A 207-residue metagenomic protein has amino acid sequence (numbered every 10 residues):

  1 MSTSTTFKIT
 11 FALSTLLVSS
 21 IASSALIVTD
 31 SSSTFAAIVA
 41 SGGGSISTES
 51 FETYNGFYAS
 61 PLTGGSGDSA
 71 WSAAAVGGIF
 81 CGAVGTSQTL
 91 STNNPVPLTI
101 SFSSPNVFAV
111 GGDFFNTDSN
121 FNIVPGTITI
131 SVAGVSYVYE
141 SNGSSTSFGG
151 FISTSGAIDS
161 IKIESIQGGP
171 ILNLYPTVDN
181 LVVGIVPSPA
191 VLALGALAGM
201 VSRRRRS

Functional and structural regions predicted by a protein language model:
M1, S24-A25: Absolute protein N-terminus
M1-S2, A193: Compositionally biased, intrinsically disordered low-complexity regions used as flexible
S2-F11, S207: Bacterial N-terminal signal peptides that target proteins for export
I9-L16, A193-A198: Sec-dependent N-terminal signal peptides
S19-S20: N-terminal signal peptide c-region/cleavage motif recognized by signal peptidases
A25-I185: Surface-exposed, well-ordered secondary-structure segments
T89, R204-S207: Positively charged, low-complexity intrinsically disordered regions
V186-R203: A short, hydrophobic C-terminal helix/tail in secreted or cell-surface proteins
